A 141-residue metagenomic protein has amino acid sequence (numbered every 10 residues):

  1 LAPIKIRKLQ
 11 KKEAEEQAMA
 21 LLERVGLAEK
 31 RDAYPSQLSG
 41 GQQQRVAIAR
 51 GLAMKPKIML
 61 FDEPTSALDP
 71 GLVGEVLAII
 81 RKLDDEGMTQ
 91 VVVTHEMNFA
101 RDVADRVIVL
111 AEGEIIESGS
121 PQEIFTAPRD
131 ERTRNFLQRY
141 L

Functional and structural regions predicted by a protein language model:
L1-P121: ABC family nucleotide-binding domain
A111, S118, Q122-L141: C-terminal boundary and immediately downstream tail of ABC-type ATPase nucleotide-binding domains
